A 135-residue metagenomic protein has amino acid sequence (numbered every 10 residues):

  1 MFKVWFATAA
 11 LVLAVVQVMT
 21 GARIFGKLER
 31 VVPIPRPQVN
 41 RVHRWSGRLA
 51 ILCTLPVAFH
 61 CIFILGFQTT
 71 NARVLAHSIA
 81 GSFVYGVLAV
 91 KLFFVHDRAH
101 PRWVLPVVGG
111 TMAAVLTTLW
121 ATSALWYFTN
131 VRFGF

Functional and structural regions predicted by a protein language model:
M1-F135: Membrane-embedded alpha-helical bundles that constitute the cytochrome b-like, heme-associated redox core of multi-pass
